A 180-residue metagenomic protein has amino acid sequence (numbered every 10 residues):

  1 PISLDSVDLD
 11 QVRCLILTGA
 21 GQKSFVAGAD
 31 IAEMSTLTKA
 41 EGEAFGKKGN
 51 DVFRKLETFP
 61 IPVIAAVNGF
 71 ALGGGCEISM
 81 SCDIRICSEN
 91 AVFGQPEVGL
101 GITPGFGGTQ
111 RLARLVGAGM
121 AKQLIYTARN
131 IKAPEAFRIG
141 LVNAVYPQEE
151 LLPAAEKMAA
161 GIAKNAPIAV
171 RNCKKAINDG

Functional and structural regions predicted by a protein language model:
P1-L37, K55-A66, I84, S88-V92 (+1 more regions): A structural preference for short, pocket-lining loop segments at secondary-structure junctions
L17, D30, P62, S79 (+3 more regions): Terminal peptide-recognition signature
Q22-V26, A71-G73, I177: Short, active-site-adjacent cap segments at secondary-structure transitions
A27, T36, Y126, R138 (+1 more regions): Phosphate-coordinating loops and pocket residues in cytosolic domains that bind phosphorylated ligands
A32, A40, E77, G119 (+2 more regions): Residues in well-ordered alpha-helical elements
T36-K47: A short acidic, glycine-rich active-site loop that binds or catalyzes chemistry on phosphate/adenosine moieties
V52, L56-T58, A66, L72-Y126 (+3 more regions): CoA-thioester-processing core
I86-A91, A133, V142-G180: C-terminal long alpha-helix characteristic of the crotonase
